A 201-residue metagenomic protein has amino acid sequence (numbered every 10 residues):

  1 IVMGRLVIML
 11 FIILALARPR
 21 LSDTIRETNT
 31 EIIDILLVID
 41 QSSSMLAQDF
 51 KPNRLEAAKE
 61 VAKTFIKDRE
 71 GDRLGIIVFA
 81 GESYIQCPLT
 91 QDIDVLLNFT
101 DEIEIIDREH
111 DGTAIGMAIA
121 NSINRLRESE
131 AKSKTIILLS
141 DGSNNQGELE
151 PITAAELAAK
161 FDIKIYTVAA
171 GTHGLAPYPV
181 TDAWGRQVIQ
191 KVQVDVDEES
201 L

Functional and structural regions predicted by a protein language model:
V2-D23, S43: Transmembrane alpha-helices and immediately adjacent membrane-cytoplasm interface residues in multi-pass integral
L6-F11, L37, A47-D49, R108-D111 (+2 more regions): N-terminal start-of-chain detector that recognizes signal peptides and the immediate post-cleavage beginning
V7-M9, I13, D40, F50 (+4 more regions): Generic detector of bulky aromatic hydrophobic side chains
R18-K134, L149: Membrane-embedded segments
I39, I77-A80, L139-G142, V168-G171: Active-site-proximal beta-strand/loop segments in catalytic clefts of secreted hydrolases
E109-T113, T135, G142-L201: VWA/integrin I-like adhesion module and closely mimicked acidic/polar interface patches used
